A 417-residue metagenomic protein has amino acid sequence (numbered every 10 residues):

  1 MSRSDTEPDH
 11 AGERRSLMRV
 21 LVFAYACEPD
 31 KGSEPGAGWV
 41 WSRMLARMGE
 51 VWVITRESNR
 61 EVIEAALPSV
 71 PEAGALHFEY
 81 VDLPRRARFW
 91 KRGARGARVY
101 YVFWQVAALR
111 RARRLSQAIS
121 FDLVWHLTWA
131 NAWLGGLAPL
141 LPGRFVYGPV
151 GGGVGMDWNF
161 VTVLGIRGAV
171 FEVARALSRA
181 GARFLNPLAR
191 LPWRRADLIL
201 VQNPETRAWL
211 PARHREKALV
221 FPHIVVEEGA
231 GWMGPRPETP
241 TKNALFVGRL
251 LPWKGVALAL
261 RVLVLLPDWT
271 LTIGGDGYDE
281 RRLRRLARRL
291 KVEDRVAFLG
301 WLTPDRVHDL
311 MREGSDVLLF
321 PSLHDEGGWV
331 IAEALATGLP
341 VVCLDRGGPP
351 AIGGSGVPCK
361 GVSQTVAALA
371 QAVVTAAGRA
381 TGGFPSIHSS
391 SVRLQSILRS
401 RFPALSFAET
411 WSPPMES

Functional and structural regions predicted by a protein language model:
S2-G74, E416: N-terminal subdomain of nucleotide-sugar transferases
G36, K242-L265, Y278-R284: A conserved mid-protein helix/loop that constitutes part of the nucleotide-sugar donor-binding site
V40-R43, R110, G153, G168-I199: Membrane-proximal helix-turn-helix segments that form the acceptor-binding/catalytic region of lipid-linked
H77-E79, Y147, S178-M233, W411: Donor nucleotide-sugar binding/catalytic pocket of nucleotide-sugar-dependent glycosyltransferases
R284-L302, R306: Nucleotide-activated donor-binding/catalytic signature segment of Leloir-type glycosyltransferases, i.e., the conserved
V317, I331, P340-C343: Short hydrophobic beta-strand element within catalytic cores of glycosyltransferases and related nucleotide-activated
L323: Aromatic "clamp/platform" in nucleotide-sugar-dependent glycosyltransferases that forms part of the donor/acceptor
P350-G378: Change "using UDP/GDP/dTDP sugars" to "using nucleotide sugars
